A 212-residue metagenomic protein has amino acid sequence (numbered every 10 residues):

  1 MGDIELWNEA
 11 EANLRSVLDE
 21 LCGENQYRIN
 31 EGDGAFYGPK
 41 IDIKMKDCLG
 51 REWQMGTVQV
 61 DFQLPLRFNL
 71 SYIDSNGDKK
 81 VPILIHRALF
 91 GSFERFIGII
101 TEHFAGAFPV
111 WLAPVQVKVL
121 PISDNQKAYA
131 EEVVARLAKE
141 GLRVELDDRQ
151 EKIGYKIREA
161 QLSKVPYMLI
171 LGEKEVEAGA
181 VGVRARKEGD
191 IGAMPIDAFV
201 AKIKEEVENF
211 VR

Functional and structural regions predicted by a protein language model:
M1-R212: NTP/phosphate- and nucleic-acid-binding module
